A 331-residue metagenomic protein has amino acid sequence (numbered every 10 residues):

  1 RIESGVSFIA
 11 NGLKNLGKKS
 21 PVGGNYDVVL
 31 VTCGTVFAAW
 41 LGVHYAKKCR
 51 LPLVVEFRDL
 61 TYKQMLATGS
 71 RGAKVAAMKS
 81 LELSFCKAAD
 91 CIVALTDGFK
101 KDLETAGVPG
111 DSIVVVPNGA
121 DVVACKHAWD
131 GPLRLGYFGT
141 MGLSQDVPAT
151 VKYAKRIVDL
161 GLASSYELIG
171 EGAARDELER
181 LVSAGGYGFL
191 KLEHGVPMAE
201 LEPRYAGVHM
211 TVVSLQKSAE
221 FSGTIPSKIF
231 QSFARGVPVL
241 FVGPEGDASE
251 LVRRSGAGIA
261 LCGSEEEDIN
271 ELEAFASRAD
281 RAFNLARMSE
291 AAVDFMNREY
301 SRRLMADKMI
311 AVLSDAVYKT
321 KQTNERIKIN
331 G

Functional and structural regions predicted by a protein language model:
R1-K14: A short, charged, and often flexible helix/loop element on the N-terminal side of the glycosyltransferase catalytic
L13, F37-W40, H44-V55, G72-A94: Membrane-proximal helix-turn-helix segments that form the acceptor-binding/catalytic region of lipid-linked
G98, V116-G119: Carbohydrate-associated surface elements
A128-R156, E167, S289: Conserved donor-binding/catalytic core segment of Leloir-type glycosyltransferases
P132, S165-G170, R175-E202: Nucleotide-activated donor-binding/catalytic signature segment of Leloir-type glycosyltransferases, i.e., the conserved
Q145, P197-A206, T211-F233, V239-E250: Nucleotide-sugar-dependent
G246-A276: Change "using UDP/GDP/dTDP sugars" to "using nucleotide sugars
G263-N270, D280-L313: A charged, aromatic-enriched C-terminal amphipathic alpha-helix characteristic of glycosyltransferases across folds
